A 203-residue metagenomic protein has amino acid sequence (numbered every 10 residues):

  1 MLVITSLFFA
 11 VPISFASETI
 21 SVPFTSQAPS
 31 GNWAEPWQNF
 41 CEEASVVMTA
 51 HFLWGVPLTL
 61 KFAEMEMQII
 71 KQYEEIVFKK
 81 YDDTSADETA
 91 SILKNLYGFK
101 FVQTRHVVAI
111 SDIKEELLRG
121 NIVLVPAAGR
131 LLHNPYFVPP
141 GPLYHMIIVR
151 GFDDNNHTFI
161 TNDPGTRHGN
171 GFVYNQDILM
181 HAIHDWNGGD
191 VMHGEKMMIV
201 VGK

Functional and structural regions predicted by a protein language model:
M1-A86, G129, F137-P140, D153-N156 (+1 more regions): Active-site-adjacent structural segments surrounding the nucleophilic cysteine of cysteine proteases and isopeptidases
I13-F15, I92-Y97, D190: Short, conserved catalytic or adaptor-binding loops enriched in Gly and charged residues
W37, C41-T49, S85-L93, A109-I113 (+3 more regions): Stable alpha-helical elements in mature extracytoplasmic
A44-V56, I92-F99, E115-G120, N155 (+1 more regions): Structured segments of extracytoplasmic/periplasmic soluble domains in secreted or envelope-associated proteins
Y73-S111, E115-R119: Mid-length scaffold segments of soluble, non-membrane domains
V108-I160: Active-site-adjacent substructure of cysteine-protease-like catalytic cores
P140-G141, R150-K203: Noncatalytic regulatory segments and standalone regulatory/sensor domains
